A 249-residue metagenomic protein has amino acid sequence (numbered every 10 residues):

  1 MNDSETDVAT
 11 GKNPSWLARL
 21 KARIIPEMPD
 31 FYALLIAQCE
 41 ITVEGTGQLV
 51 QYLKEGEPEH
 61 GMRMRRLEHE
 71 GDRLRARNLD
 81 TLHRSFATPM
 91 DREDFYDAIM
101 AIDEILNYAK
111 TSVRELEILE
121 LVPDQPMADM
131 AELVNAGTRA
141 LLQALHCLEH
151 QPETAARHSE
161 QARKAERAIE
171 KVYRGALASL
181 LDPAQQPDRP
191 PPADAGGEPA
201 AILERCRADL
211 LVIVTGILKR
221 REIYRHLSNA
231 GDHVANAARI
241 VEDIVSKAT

Functional and structural regions predicted by a protein language model:
N2-T249: Cytosolic, long alpha-helical scaffolding segments
